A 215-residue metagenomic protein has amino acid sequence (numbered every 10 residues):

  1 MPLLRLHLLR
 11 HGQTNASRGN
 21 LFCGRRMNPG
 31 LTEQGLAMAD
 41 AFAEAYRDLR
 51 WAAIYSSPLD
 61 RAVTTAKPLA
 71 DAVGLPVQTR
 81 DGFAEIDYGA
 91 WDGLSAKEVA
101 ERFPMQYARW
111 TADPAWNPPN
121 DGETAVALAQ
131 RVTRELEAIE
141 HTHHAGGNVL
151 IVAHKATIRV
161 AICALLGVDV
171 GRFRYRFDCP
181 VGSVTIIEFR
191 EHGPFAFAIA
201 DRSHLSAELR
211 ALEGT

Functional and structural regions predicted by a protein language model:
P2, R50-G82, A108, I186-T215: Conserved histidine-centered catalytic loops in small-molecule metabolism enzymes
L6, G147-A153: Generic beta-sheet signal
R10-L75, T79: Active-site-proximal alpha-helix that buttresses catalytic centers in soluble enzyme cores
G12, K155, R202: Active-site metal-binding loops of divalent metal-dependent hydrolases
R47-R50, I139-G147: Glycine-rich phosphate-binding loop signature in dinucleotide/nucleotide-binding domains
S56-S57, Q130, V152-A153: Short beta-strand scaffold positions
D71-R134, E188, F195-A198: Phosphate-handling substructures
D169-G193: Domain-level recognition of soluble alpha/beta enzyme cores, biased toward histidine phosphatases/phosphomutases
